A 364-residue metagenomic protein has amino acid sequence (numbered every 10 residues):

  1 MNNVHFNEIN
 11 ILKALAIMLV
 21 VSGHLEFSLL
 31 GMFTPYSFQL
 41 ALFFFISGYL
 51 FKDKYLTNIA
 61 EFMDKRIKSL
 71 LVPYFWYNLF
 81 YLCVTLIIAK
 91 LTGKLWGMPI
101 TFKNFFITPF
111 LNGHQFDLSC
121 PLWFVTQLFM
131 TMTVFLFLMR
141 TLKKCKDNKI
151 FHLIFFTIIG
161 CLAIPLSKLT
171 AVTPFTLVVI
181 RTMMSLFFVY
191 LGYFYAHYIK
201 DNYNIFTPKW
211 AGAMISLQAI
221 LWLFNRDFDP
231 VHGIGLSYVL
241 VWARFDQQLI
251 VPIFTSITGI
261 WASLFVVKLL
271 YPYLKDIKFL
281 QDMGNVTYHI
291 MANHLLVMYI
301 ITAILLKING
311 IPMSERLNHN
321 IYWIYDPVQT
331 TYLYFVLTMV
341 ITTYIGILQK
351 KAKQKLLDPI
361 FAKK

Functional and structural regions predicted by a protein language model:
M1-K364: Alpha-helical transmembrane segments and their immediate juxtamembrane cytosolic regions
